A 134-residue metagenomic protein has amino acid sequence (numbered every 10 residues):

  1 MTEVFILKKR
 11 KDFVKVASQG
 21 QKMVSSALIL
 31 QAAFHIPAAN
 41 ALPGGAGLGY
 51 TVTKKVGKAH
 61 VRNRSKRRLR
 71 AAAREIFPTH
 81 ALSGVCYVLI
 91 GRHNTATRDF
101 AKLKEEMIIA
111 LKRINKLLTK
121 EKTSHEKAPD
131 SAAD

Functional and structural regions predicted by a protein language model:
M1-D134: Positively charged, solvent-exposed patches that mediate nucleic-acid binding
